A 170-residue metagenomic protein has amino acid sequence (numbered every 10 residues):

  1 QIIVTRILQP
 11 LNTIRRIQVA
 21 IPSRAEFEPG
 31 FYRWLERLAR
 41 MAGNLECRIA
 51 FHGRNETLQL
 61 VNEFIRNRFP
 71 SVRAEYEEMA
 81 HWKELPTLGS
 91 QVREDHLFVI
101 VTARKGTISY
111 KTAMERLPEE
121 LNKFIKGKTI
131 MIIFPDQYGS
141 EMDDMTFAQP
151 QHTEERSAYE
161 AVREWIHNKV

Functional and structural regions predicted by a protein language model:
Q1-V170: Cytosolic C-terminal regulatory domains/tails of membrane transporters and channels
